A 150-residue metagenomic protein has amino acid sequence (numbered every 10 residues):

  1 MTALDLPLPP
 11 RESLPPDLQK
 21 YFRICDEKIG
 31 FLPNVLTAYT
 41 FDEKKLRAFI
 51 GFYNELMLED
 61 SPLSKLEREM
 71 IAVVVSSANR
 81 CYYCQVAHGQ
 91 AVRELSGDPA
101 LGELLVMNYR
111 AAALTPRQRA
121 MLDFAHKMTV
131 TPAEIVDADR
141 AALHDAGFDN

Functional and structural regions predicted by a protein language model:
M1-N150: Hydrophobic alpha-helical segments
